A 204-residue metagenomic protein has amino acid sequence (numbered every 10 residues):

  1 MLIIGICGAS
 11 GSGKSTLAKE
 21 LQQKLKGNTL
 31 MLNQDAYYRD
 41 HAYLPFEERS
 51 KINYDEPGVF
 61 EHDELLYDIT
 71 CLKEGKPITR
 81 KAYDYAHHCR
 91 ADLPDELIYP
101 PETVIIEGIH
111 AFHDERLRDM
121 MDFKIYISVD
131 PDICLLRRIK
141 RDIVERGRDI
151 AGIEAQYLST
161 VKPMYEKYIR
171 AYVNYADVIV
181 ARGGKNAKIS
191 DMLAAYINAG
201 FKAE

Functional and structural regions predicted by a protein language model:
S10: The conserved Walker
K14: Conserved lysine of the Walker
L17: Hydrophobic positions on the alpha1 helix immediately C-terminal to the Walker A/P-loop
Q23-M31: Post-Walker A helix-loop "phosphate-sensing" segment adjacent to the P-loop in P-loop NTPases
L30, R39, Y43-H87: Conserved nucleotide-sensing/catalytic segment adjacent to the nucleotide-binding pocket in NTP-handling enzymes
A91-V144: ATP-dependent NMP and nucleoside kinases share a basic, alpha-helical "lid"
Y99-P100, K162-E204: NTP-dependent small-molecule kinase module
